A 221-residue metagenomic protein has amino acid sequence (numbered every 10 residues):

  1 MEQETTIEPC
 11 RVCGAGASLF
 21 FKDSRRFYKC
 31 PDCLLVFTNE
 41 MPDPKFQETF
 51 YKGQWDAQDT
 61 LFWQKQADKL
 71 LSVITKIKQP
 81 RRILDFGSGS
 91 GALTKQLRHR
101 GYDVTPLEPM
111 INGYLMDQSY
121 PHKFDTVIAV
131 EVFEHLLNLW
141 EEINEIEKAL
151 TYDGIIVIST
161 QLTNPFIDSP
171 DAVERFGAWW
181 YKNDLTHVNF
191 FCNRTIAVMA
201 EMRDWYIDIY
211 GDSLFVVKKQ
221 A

Functional and structural regions predicted by a protein language model:
M1-T126, V130, W140-E145, A149 (+5 more regions): Conserved N-terminal segment of class I S-adenosyl-L-methionine
E131, H135: A short His-aromatic
L136-L137, L150-Y152: Helix-to-beta-strand junctions that scaffold the AdoMet/dcAdoMet cofactor pocket in Class I SAM-dependent enzymes
Q161-F166: Short "lid" loop at the C-terminus of a central beta-strand within the Rossmann-like core of SAM-dependent
S169: Short conserved micro-motifs at the rims of enzyme active sites and ligand-binding pockets
